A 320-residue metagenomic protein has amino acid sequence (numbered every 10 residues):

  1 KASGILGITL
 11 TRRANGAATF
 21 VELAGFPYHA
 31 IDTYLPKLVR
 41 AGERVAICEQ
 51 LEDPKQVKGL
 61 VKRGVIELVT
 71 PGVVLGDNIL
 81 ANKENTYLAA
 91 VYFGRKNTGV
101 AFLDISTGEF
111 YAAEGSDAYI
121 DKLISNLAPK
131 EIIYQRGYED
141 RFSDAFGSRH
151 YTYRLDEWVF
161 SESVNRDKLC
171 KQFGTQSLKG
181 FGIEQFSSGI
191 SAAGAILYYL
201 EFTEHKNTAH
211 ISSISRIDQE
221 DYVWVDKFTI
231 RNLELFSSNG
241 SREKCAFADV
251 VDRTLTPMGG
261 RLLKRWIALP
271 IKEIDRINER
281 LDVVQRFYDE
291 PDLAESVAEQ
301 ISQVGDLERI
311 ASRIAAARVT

Functional and structural regions predicted by a protein language model:
K1-R286, E299-S302, D306-A315, V319: Charged catalytic and DNA/RNA-contacting regions of genome-maintenance and nucleic-acid-processing enzymes
D289-A294: Conserved interaction-surface patches within small, structured recognition/assembly domains
